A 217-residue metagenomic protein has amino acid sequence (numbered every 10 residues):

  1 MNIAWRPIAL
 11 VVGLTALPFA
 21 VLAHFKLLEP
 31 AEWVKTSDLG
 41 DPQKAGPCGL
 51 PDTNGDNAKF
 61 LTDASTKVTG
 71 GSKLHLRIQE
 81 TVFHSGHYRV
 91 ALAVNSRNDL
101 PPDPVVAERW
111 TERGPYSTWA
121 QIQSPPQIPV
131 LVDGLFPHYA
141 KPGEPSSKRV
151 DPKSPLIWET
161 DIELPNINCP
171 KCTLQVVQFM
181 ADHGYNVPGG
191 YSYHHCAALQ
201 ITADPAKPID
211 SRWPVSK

Functional and structural regions predicted by a protein language model:
N2-A9: Bacterial N-terminal signal peptides that target proteins for export
L10-L14: Hydrophobic helical h-region of N-terminal Sec-dependent signal peptides in bacterial secretory/periplasmic proteins
P18-A20: N-terminal signal peptide c-region/cleavage motif recognized by signal peptidases
H24-K217: Structured recognition/catalytic domains enriched at protein termini, typified by the LPMO catalytic fold at the mature
